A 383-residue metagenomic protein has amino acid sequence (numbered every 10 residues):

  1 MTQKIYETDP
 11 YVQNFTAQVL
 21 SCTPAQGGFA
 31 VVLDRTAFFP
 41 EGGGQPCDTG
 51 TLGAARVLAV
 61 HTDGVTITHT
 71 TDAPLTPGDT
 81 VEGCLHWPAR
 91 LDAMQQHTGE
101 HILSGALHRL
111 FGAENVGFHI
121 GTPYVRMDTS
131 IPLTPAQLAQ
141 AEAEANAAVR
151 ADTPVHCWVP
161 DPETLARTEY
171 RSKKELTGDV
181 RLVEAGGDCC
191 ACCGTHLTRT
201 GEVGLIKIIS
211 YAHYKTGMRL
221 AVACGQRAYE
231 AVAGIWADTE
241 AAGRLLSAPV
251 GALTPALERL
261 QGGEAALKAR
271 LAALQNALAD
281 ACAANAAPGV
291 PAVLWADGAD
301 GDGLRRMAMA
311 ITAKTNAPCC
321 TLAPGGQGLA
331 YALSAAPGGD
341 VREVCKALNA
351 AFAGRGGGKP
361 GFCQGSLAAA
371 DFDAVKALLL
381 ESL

Functional and structural regions predicted by a protein language model:
M1-D79: Conserved nucleotide-binding/hydrolysis modules and their immediate coupling elements across P-loop/ASCE NTPase motors
Q18-S21, H156-V159, G289-G298: Short amphipathic
A30-V31, G64-A73, V125-I131, A330-A332 (+1 more regions): A generic structural motif
A37-L52, T76-M127, G356, P360-G361: Active/ligand-binding-proximal structured segments within catalytic/core domains that scaffold catalytic residues
G44, A191-V203, P291-L383: Glycine-rich, acidic loop segments that terminate in or are immediately followed by a histidine
A89, M94, R109-Y214: Functional cores that coordinate and move charged inorganic groups
L182, A191-V250: Mobile "lid/hinge" segments at catalytic clefts and subdomain interfaces of large enzymes
A233, A237-Q327, L333-A335: Hydrophobic helix-and-loop "lid/oligomerization" segment in the mid-to-C-terminal part of catalytic domains
